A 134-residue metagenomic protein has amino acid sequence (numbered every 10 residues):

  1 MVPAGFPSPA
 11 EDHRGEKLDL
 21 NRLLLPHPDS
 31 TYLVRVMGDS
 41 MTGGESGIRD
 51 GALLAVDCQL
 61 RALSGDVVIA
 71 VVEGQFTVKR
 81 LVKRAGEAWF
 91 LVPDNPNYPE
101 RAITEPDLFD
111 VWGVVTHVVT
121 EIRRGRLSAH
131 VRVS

Functional and structural regions predicted by a protein language model:
M1-G44, D50, Q75-F76, K83 (+2 more regions): Short, positionally conserved secondary-structure boundary motifs
Y32, S64-W89: Short, compositionally biased
R49-A52, D66: Structural motif
A52-C58: Structured alpha/beta reader/binder surfaces that contact nucleic acids or chromatin modification marks
W89-P96: Catalytic Cys-His active-site segments of thiol-dependent hydrolases/isopeptidases
